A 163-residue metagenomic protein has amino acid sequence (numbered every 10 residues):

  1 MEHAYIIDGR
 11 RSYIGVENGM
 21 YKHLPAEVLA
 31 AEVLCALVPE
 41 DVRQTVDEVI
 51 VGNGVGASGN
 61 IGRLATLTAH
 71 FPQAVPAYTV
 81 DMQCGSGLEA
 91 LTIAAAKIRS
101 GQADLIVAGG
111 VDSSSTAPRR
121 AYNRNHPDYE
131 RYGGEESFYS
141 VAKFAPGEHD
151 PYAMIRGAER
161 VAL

Functional and structural regions predicted by a protein language model:
M1-V75, V111-L163: Conserved "HGTGT" condensation-loop signature of ketosynthase/thiolase-family condensing enzymes that catalyze
V49-I50, T79, I106: Short, conserved beta-strand segments within well-ordered enzyme catalytic domains that often line or immediately flank
G54-V55, A77-S86: Active-site nucleophile and cofactor-binding loops and adjacent substrate-binding regions of central metabolic enzymes
M82-D112, R156, A162-L163: Active-site-proximal alpha-helical scaffold in enzymes
